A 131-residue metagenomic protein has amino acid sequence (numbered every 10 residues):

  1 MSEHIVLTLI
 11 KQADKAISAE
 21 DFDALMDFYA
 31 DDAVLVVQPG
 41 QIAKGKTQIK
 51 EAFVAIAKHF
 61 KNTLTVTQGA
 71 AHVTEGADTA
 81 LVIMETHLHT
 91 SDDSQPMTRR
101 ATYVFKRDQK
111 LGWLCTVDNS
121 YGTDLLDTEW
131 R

Functional and structural regions predicted by a protein language model:
M1-A24, V34-R131: A beta-strand edge to alpha-helix "cap/lid" segment located at domain peripheries
D31: Short glycine-dipeptide loop
